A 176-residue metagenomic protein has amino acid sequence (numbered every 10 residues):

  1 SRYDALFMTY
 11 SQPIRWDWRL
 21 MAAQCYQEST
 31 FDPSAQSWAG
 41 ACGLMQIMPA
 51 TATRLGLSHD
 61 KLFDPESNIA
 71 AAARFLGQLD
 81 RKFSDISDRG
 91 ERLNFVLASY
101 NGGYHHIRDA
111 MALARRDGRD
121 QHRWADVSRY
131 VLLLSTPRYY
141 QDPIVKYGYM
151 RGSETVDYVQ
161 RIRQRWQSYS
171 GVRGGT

Functional and structural regions predicted by a protein language model:
S1-T176: Catalytic glycan-binding domains that act on GlcNAc-containing polysaccharides
